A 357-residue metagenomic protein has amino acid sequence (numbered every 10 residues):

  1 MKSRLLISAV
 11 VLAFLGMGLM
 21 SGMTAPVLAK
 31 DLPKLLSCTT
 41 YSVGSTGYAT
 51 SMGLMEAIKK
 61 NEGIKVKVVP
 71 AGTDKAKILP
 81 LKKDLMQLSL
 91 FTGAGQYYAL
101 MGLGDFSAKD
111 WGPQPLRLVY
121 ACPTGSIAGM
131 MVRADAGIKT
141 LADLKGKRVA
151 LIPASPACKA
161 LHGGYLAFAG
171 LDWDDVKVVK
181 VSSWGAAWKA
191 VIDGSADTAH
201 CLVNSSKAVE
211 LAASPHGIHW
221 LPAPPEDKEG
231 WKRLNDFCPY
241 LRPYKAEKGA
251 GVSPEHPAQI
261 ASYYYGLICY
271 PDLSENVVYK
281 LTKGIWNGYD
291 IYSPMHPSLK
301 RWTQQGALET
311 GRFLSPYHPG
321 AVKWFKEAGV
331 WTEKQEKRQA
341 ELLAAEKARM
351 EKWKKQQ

Functional and structural regions predicted by a protein language model:
M1-L12: Bacterial N-terminal signal peptides that target proteins for export
L15-P26: C-terminal segment of classical bacterial N-terminal signal peptides
K30-A154, C158-G163, F168, W220: Short, glycine-/small- and polar/acidic-enriched structural segments that line small-molecule recognition paths
P33, V203, E210-W220, R233 (+3 more regions): An extracytoplasmic/periplasmic, membrane-proximal ligand-sensing/linker region
T46-G53, A57, A76, P80 (+13 more regions): Extracytoplasmic/secreted proteins, especially bacterial periplasmic and envelope-associated proteins
I58-E62, L85, G93, M101 (+11 more regions): Sec/Tat-exported extracytoplasmic proteins
G93-G95, M101-D110, S126, V132 (+3 more regions): Pocket-lining segment of extracytoplasmic ligand-binding domains
K147-G164, Y240-W302: Ligand-binding clefts/hinges and TM-proximal coupling segments of bilobed small-molecule sensing domains
